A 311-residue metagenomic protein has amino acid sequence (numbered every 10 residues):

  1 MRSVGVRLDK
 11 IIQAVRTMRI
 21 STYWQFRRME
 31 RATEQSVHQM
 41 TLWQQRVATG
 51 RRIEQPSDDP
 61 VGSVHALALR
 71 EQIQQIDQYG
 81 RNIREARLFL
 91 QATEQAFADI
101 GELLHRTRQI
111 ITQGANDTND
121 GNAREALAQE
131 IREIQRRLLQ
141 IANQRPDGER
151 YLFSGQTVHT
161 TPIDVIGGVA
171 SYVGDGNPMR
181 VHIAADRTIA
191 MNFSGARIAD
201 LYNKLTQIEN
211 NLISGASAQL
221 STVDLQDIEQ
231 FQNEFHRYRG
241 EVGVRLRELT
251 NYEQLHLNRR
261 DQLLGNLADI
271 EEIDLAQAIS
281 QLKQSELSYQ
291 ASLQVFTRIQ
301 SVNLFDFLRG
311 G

Functional and structural regions predicted by a protein language model:
M1-R2, R145, S171, I183: Generic detector of intrinsically disordered, low-complexity, polar/charged segments
R2-V158, N210-G311: Amphipathic alpha-helical polymerization modules
T157-A216: Cysteine-poor, low-complexity segments in flexible/peripheral regions
